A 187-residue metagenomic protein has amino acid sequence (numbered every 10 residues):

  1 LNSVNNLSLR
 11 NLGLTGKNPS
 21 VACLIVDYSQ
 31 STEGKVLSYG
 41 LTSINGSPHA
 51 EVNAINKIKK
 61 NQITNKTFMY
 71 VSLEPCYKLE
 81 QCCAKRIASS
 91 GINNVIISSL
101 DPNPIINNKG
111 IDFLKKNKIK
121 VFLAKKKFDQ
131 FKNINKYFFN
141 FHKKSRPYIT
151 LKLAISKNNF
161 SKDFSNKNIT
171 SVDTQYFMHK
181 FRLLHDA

Functional and structural regions predicted by a protein language model:
L1-T15, T32, N65-F68, K78-A187: Zinc-dependent deaminase
G13-S20, V36: Short N-terminal binding/cap micro-motifs at the start of the first secondary-structure element
P19-C23, G46-V52, M69-A88: Local cysteine-cluster metal-coordination motifs and their immediate loop/turn environment, predominantly Fe-S cluster
S20-S31, K152-A154: Short beta-strand scaffold segments in enzyme catalytic cores
V26-Y28, S72-E74, L100: Cofactor-binding loop segments of dinucleotide-utilizing enzymes, especially the Rossmann-like FAD- and NAD(P)+-binding
L37-N56, K127, F131: N-terminal beta-alpha supersecondary unit
K57-K66: Phosphate/pyrophosphate-binding loops at sites that engage ATP/ADP/AMP, CoA/4′-phosphopantetheine, polyphosphate
